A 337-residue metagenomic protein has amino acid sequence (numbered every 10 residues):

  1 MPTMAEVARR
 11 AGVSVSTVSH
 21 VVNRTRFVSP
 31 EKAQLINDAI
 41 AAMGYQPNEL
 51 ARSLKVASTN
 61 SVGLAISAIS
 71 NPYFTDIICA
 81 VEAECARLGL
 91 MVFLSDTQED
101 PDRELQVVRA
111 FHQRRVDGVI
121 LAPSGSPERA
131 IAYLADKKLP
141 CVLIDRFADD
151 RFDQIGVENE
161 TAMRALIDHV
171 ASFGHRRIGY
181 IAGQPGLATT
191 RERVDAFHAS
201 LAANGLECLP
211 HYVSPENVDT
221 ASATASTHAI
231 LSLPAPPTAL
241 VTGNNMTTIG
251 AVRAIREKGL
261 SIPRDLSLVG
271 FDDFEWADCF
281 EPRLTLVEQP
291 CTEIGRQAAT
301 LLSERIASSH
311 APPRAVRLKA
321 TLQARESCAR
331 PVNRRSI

Functional and structural regions predicted by a protein language model:
M1, V15, A42, A80-L88 (+4 more regions): Bacterial carbohydrate/catabolite-sensing allosteric modules
M1-N60, Y73: N-terminal helix-turn-helix DNA-binding module of bacterial transcription factors
E6, R24, D100, E158-N159 (+1 more regions): Acidic/polar helix N-cap motif
V15-H20, L54-S70, H169, R177-Q184: Short beta-strand segments enriched in small/hydrophobic residues
V28, Y73-F74, R103, R151 (+2 more regions): Secondary-structure boundary/capping motif
Y45-G118, D195-H198, L209: Amphipathic helical "hinge" segments at domain boundaries
A68-N71, Q98-E99, G125, G183-A188: Short histidine/acidic/glycine/proline-rich micro-motifs that form metal- and phosphate-coordinating active-site loops
Q98-P101, A122-P127, M246: Short beta->alpha connector loops
